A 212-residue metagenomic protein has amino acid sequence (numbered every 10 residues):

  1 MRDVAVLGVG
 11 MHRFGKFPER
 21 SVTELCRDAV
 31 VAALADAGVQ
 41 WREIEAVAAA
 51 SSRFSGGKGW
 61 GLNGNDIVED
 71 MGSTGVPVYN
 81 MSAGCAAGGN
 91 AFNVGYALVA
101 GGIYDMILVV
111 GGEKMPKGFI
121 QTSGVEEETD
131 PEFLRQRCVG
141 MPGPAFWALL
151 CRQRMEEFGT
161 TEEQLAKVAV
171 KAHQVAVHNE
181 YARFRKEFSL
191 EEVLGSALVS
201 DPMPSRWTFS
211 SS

Functional and structural regions predicted by a protein language model:
M1-T23, A32, F133, E157 (+2 more regions): Condensing-enzyme catalytic core mediating Claisen C-C bond formation in acyl metabolism
R2, R20-R27, W41-A48, F54-S55 (+6 more regions): Metallocofactor- and cofactor-centric catalytic cores in central/energy metabolism, strongly enriched
A5, F54-V110, K114-F146, F184-S211: Conserved catalytic cysteine-centered active-site region of acyl-thioester-dependent Claisen-condensing enzymes
T23-G38, N63, W147-C151: Short, well-ordered amphipathic alpha-helical segments that serve as non-catalytic structural scaffolds within diverse
V31-E45, R154-G159: Phosphate/pyrophosphate-binding loops at sites that engage ATP/ADP/AMP, CoA/4′-phosphopantetheine, polyphosphate
W41-S51, P77-A83, I107-G112, E163-V170: Beta-strand segments within the central parallel beta-sheet cores of soluble alpha/beta enzyme folds
G140-V193: N-terminal leader/propeptide and maturation segments of large enzyme subunits in energy/redox metabolism and hydrolases
